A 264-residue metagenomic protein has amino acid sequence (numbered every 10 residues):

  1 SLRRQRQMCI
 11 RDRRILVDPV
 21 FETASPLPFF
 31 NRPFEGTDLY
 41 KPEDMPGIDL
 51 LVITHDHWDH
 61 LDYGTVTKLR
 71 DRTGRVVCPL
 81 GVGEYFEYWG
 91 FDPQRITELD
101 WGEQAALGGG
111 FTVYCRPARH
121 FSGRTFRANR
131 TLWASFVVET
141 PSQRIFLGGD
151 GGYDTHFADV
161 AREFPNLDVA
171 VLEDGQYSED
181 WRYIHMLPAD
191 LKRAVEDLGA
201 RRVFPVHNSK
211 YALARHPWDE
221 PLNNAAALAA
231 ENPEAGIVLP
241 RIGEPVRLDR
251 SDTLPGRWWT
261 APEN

Functional and structural regions predicted by a protein language model:
S1-R6, I10: Single conserved hydrophobic/aromatic residue that forms the stacking wall/gate of nucleotide- or nucleobase-binding
R13-D56, Y63-K68, C78-G81, G123 (+2 more regions): Pre-active-site segment of Zn-dependent metallo-hydrolases
R14-D18, T112-A118, R144-D150: Active-site-proximal beta-strand elements of phosphoester/diester hydrolases
D18, H55, D62, V76 (+5 more regions): Divalent metal-coordination and catalytic microenvironments
P19-F21, D56, A118-R119, G149-G151 (+3 more regions): Active-site metal-binding loops of divalent metal-dependent hydrolases
D38, M45, L50, R75-E84 (+2 more regions): Cap/insert and terminal regions of metallo-dependent hydrolase folds
D62-D71, L213-N223, D249-R250: Metal-dependent catalytic neighborhoods of phosphoester/phosphodiester hydrolases
P79-Q143, N224-G243, L248-L254: Metallo-beta-lactamase
